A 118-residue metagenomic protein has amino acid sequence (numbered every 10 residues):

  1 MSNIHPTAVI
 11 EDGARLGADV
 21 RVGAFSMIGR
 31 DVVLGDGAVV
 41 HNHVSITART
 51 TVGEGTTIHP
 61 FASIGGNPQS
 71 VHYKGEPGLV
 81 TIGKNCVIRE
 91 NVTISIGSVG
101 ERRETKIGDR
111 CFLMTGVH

Functional and structural regions predicted by a protein language model:
M1-S2: Cys/His Zn-binding finger modules involved in RNA regulation
H5-P6, E11-D12, G17-A18, G23-A24 (+14 more regions): Left-handed beta-helix
